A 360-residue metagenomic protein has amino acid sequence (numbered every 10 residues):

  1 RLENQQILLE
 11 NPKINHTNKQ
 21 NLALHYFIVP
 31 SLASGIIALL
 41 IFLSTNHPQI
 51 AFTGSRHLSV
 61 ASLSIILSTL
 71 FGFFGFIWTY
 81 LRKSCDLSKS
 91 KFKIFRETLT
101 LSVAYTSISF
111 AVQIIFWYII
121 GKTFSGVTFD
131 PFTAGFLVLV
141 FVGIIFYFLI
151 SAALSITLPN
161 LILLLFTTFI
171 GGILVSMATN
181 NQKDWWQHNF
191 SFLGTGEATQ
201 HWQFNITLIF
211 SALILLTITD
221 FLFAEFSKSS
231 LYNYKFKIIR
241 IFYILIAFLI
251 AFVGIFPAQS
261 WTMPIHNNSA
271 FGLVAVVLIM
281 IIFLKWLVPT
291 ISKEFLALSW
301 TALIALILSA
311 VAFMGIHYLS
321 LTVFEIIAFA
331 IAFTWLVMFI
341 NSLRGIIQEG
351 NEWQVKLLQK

Functional and structural regions predicted by a protein language model:
R1-G75: N-terminal signal-anchor module of multipass membrane proteins
L40-I50, V112-S125, G254-W261, A310-Y318: Juxtamembrane "helix-exit" motif on the non-cytosolic side of transmembrane helices
A51-T53, S84-R96, S151-L161, A224-F236 (+1 more regions): Membrane-interface helix-boundary motifs at transmembrane edges
S55-R56, V60, F223-A224, S230 (+1 more regions): Membrane-helix boundary elements
L58-L63, L193-I206, V337: Short aromatic-rich membrane-water interface segments that cap or initiate transmembrane helices in multi-pass membrane
L87-A104, I108-W202: Membrane-interface helix-loop-helix junctions at boundaries between adjacent transmembrane segments
V142-A152, T217-L222, V276-I291, M338-S342: Alpha-helical transmembrane segments in multipass membrane proteins, preferentially the mid-helix core
S292-K360: Terminal transmembrane helical module of multi-pass membrane proteins
